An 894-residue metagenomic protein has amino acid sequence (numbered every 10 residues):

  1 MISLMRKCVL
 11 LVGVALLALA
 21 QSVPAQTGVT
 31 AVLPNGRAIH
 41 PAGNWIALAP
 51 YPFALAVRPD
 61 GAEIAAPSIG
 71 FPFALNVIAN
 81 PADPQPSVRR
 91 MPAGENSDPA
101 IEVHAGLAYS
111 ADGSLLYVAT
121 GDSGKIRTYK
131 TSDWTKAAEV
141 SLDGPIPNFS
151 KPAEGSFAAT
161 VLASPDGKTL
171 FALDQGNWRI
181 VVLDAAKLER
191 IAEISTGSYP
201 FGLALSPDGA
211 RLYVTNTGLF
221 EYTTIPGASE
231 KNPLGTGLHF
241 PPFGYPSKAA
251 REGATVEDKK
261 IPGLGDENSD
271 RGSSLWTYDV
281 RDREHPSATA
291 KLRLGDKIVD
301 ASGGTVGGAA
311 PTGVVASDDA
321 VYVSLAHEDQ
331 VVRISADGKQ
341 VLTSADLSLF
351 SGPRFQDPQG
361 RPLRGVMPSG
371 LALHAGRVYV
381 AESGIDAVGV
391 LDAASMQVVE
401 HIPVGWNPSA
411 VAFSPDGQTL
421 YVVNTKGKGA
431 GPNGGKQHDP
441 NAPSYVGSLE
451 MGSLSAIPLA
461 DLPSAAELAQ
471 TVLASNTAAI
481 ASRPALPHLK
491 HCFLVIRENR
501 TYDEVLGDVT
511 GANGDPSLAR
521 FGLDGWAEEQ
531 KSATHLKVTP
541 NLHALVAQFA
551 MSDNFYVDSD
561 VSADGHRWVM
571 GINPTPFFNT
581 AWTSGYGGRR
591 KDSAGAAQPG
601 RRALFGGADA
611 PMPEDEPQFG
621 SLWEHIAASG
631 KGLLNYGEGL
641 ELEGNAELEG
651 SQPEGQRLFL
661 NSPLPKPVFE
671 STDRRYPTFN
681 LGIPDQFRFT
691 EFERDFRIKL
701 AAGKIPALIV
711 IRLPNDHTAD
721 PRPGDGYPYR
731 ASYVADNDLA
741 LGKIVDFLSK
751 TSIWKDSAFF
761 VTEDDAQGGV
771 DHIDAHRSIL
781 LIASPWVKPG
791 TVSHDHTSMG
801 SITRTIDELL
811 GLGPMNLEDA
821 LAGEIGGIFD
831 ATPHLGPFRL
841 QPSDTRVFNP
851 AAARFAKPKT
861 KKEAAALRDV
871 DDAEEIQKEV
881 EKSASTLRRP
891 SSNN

Functional and structural regions predicted by a protein language model:
V23-P41, S464-S475: Blade/loop signatures of beta-propeller domains
N44, R89-P99, A138-A153, R283-G307 (+2 more regions): Surface-exposed loop and turn segments in beta-propeller and other repeat-based domains that flank or scaffold
P59-D60, A111-D112, P165-D166, P207-G209 (+3 more regions): Residue-level detector of Asp-centered blade-edge/turn motifs that repeat once per structural unit in beta-propeller
P67, T215-G272, T425-L449: Short, conserved, GDST-rich strand-edge loop motifs in beta-rich repeat architectures
I69-G70, G121, Q175, T217-L219 (+3 more regions): Short loop/turn segments immediately following the C-termini of beta-strands
A465-N894: N-terminal pro-sequences and low-complexity stem/linker regions of secreted or lumenal proteins
